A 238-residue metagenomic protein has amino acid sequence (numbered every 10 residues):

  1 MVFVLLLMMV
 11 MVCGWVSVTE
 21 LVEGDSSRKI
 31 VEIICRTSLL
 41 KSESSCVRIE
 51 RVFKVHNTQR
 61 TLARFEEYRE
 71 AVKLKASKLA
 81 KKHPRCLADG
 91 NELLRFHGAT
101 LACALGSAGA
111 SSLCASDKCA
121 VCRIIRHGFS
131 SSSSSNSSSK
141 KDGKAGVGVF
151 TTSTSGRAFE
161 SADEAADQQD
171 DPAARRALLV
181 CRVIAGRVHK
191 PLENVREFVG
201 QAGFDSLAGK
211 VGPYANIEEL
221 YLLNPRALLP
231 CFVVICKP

Functional and structural regions predicted by a protein language model:
M1-C114, V233-P238: Intrinsically disordered, low-complexity terminal and linker regions
M1-V2, V12-V16, E20, D171-P238: Active-site and NAD+-binding cores of ADP-ribose-processing enzymes
V72-K78, A115-S130, G156: Eukaryotic beta-rich interaction modules
G90-L93, H97-A99, A104, H127-S138 (+4 more regions): A conserved ligand/cofactor-binding region detector
G90-L94, A120, A145-V149, R175-L179 (+1 more regions): Core residues of folded domains in eukaryotic genome-function proteins
F96-H97, I124-R126, S130-A165, C181: Extended catalytic/binding region for NAD+/ADP-ribose chemistry, centered on the ART fold
S107-S111, A162-A165, L192-R196: Short coil/turn segments at secondary-structure boundaries
A165-D171: Short proline/glycine-enriched turn/loop segments at secondary-structure junctions
